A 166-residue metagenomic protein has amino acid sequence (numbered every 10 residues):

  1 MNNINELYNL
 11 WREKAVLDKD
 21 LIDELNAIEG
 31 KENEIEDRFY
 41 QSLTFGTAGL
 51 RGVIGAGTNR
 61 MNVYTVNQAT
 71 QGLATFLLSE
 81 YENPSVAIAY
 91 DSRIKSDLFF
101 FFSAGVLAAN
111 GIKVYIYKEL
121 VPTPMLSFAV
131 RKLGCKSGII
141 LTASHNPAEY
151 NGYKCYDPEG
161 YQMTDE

Functional and structural regions predicted by a protein language model:
M1-E166: Non-catalytic beta/alpha edge segments that cap or flank active sites
